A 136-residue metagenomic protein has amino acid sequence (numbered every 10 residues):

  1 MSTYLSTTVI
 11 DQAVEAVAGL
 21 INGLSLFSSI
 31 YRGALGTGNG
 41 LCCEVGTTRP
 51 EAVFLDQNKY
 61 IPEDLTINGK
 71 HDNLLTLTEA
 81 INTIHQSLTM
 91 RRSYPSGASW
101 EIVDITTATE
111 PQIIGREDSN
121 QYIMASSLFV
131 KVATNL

Functional and structural regions predicted by a protein language model:
M1-Q57, E79, R91-E101: Small/polar-rich, solvent-exposed N-terminal microdomains that initiate assembly or binding
Y31, K70, S87-T89: Predominantly extracellular/luminal cell-surface or secreted proteins
G46, L65-T66, V103-T106: Intrinsically disordered, low-complexity regions of eukaryotic proteins
E51-V53, N73-L77, T134-L136: Residue-level signal for secondary-structure boundary sites
V53-Y60, R116-Q121: Short, solvent-exposed beta-strand/turn "edge" segments of beta-rich domains on protein surfaces
K59-L75, I84, Y122-A133: Oligomerization/assembly interface segments of phage tail-like spikes and tubes
L88-L136: Acidic-leaning, charged glycine-interspersed low-complexity segments
